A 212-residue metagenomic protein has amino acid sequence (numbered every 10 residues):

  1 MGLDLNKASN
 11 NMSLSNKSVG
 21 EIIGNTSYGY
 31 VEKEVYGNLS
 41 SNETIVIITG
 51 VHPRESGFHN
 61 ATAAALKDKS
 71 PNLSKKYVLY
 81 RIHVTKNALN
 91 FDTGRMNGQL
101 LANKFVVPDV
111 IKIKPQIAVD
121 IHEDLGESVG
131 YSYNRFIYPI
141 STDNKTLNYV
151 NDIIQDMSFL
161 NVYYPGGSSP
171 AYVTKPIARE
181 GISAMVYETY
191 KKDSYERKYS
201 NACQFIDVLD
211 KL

Functional and structural regions predicted by a protein language model:
M1-L212: Structured catalytic-domain cores with a bias toward divalent-metal coordination
